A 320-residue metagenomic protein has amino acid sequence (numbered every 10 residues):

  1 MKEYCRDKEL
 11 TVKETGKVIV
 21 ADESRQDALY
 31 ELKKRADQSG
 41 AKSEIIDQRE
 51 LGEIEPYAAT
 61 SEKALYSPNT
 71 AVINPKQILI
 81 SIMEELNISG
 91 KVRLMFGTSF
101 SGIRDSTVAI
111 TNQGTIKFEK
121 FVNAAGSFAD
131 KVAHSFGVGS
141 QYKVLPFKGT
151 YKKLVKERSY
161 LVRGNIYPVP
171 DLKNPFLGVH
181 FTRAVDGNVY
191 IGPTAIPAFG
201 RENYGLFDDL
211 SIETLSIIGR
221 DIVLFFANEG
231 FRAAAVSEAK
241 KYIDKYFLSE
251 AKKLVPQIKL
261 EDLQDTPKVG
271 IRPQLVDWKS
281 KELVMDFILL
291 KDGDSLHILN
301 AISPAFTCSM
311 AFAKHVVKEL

Functional and structural regions predicted by a protein language model:
M1-E50, S61, G178-H180, G200 (+1 more regions): Dinucleotide-binding Rossmann-like beta1-alpha1 core, especially the glycine-rich loop that anchors the ADP
E9-A21, L32, I45, G52-G90 (+4 more regions): Helix-loop-beta segment of a Rossmann-like dinucleotide-binding subdomain
R25, L29, E44, A71 (+8 more regions): Generic structural signal for well-ordered, non-membrane alpha-helical segments in soluble metabolic enzymes
E44-I46, R93-M95, D265: General small-molecule cofactor/ligand-binding pocket signal
A64-K120, A124-K131, C308-E319: Helical element adjacent to the flavin cofactor pocket in flavoenzyme catalytic cores
I103-L210: Flavin-dependent oxidoreductases
Y160, N165-P267: Active-site lid/adjacent beta-loop-alpha segment flanking the redox-cofactor pocket in flavoenzymes
V223, E229-L320: C-terminal catalytic lobe of FAD-dependent flavoproteins
